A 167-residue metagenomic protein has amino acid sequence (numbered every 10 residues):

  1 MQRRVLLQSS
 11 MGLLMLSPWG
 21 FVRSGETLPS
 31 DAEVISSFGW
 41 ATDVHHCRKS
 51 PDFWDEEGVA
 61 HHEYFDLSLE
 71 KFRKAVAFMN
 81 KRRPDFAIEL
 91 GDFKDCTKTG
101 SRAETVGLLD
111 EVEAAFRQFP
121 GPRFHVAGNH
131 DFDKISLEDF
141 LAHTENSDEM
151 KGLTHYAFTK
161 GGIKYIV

Functional and structural regions predicted by a protein language model:
R4-G25: N-terminal export signals
L7, T42, T159: Residue-level detector of conserved, well-ordered beta-strand and adjacent loop positions that form binding/recognition
S9, L13, K81-R82, Q118-F119: Alpha-helix C-cap/termination motif
F21-V22, E70, S147-M150: Short gly/ser/thr-rich secondary-structure transition/capping motifs
G25-R102: N-terminal active-site segment of His-dependent metallophosphoesterases
L28-S30, E57-H62, K98-V167: Extended active-site neighborhood of metal-dependent phosphoesterases/phosphodiesterases
